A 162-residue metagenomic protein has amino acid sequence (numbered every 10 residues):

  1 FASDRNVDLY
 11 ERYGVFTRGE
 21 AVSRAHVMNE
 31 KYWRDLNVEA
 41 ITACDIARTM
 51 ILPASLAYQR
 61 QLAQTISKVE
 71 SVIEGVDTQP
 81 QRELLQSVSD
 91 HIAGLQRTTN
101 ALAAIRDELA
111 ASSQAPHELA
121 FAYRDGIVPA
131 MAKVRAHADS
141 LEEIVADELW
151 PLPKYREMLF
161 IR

Functional and structural regions predicted by a protein language model:
F1-R162: C-terminal amphipathic alpha-helical interaction region
